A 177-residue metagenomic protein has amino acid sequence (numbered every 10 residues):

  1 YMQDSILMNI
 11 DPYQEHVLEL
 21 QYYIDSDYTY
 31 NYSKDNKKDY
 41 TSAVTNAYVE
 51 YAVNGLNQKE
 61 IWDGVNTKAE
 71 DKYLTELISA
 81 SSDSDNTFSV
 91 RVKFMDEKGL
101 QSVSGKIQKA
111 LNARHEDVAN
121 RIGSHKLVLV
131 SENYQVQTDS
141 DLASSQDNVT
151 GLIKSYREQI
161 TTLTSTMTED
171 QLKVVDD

Functional and structural regions predicted by a protein language model:
Y1-V17: Transmembrane helices with small-residue packing motifs
H16-D177: Soluble oligomerization/assembly scaffold segments of membrane-associated complexes
